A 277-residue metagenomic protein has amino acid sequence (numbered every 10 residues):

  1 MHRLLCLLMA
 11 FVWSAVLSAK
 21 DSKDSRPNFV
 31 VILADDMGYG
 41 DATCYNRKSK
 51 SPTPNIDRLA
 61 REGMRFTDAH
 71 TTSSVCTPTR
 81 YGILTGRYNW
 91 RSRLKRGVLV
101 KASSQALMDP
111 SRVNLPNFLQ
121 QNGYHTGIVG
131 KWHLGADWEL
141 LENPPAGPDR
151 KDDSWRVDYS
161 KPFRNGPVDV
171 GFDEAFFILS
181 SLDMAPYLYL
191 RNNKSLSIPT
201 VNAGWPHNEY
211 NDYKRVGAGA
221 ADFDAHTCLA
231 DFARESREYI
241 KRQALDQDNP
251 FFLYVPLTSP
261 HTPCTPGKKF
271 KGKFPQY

Functional and structural regions predicted by a protein language model:
H2, L17-Y277: Formylglycine-dependent sulfatase
H2-A10: Sec-dependent signal peptide recognition, specifically the positively charged N-region followed immediately by
M9-S18: Hydrophobic h-region of N-terminal signal peptides that target proteins for export in Gram-negative bacteria
